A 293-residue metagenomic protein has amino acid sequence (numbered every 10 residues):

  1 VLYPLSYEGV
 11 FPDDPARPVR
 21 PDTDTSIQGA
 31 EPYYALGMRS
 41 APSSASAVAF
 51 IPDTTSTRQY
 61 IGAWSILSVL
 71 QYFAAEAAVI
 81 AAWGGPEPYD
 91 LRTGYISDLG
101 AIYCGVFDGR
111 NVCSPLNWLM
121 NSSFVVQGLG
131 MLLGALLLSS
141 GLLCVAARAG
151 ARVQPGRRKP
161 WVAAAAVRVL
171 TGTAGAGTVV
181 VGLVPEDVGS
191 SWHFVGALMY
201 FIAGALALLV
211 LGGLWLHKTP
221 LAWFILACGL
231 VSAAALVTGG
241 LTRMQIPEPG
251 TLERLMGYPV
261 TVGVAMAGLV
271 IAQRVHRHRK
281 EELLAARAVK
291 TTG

Functional and structural regions predicted by a protein language model:
P12-P32: N-terminal, intrinsically disordered charge-dense segments
G37-S56: Short, Lys/Arg-rich, polar N-terminal cytosolic tail immediately upstream of the first transmembrane signal-anchor
T57-P86: N-terminal signal-anchor transmembrane alpha helix
P88-C113: Extracytosolic (periplasmic/ER-lumenal) interhelical loops and adjacent juxtamembrane/interface segments of multi-pass
V106-S140, C144-V145: Individual transmembrane alpha-helix segments
L133-L170: Cytoplasmic juxtamembrane regions at transmembrane-helix boundaries
A166, L170-L211: Membrane-proximal helix-loop-helix units in multi-pass membrane proteins
L209-G293: Terminal transmembrane helical module of multi-pass membrane proteins
